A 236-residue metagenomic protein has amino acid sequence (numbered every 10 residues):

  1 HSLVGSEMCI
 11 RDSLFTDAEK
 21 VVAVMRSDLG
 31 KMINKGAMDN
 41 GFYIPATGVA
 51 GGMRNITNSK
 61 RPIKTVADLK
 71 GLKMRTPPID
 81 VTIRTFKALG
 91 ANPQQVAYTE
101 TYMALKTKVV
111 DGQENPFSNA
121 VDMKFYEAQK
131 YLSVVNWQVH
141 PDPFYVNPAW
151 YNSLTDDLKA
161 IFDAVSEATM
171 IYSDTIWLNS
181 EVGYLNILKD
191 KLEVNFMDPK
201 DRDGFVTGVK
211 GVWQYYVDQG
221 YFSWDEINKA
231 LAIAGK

Functional and structural regions predicted by a protein language model:
H1-G5, C9-I10: Single conserved hydrophobic/aromatic residue that forms the stacking wall/gate of nucleotide- or nucleobase-binding
S6, G51, L69, V139-P141: Extracytoplasmic
R11-S13, A18-V22, G52-I56, H140-F144 (+2 more regions): Small-molecule pocket liners
T16-G41, A67, P199-R202: Short, solvent-exposed loop/beta-turn-alpha elements that line the ligand-binding surface or hinge of extracytoplasmic
K31, D163-E167, I171-K236: An extracytoplasmic/periplasmic, membrane-proximal ligand-sensing/linker region
K31, K35-D111, N119-D122, T175-L178 (+1 more regions): Bilobed "Venus flytrap"/periplasmic-binding protein-like clamshell domains and structurally analogous long
V81-I83, N92-I176: Pocket-lining segment of extracytoplasmic ligand-binding domains
